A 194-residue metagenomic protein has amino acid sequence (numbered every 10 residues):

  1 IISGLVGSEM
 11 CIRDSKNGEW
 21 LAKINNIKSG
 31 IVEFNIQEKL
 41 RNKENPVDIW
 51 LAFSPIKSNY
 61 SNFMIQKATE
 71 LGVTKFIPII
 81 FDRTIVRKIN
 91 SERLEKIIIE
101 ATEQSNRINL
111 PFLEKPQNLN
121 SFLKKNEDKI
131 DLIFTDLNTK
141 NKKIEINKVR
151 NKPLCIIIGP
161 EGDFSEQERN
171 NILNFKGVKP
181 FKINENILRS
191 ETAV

Functional and structural regions predicted by a protein language model:
I1-E9: Single conserved hydrophobic/aromatic residue that forms the stacking wall/gate of nucleotide- or nucleobase-binding
E9-S15: Short conserved beta-strand and strand-loop elements enriched in small hydrophobics with frequent Asp/Gly
G18-I27: Short beta-strand-centered aromatic/proline hotspots
S29-Q37: Short, solvent-exposed secondary-structure boundary/capping segments
R41-D131: RNA substrate-binding interface of SAM-dependent RNA methyltransferases
N138-T139, E161-D163, E185-L188: Short, acidic/turn-prone active-site loops that include or flank metal/cofactor- and phosphate-binding residues
P153-N171: A C-terminal functional module that forms or caps the active site or interfaces directly with catalytic machinery
E166-V194: Structured adenosyl-cofactor binding patch, chiefly the S-adenosyl-L-methionine
